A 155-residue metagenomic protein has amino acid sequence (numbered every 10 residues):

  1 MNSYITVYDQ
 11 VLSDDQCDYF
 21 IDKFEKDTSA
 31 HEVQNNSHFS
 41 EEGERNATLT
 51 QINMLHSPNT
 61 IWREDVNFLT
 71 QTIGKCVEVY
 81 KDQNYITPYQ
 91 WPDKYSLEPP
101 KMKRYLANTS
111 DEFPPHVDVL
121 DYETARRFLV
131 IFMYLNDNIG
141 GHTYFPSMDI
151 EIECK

Functional and structural regions predicted by a protein language model:
M1-K155: Fe(II)/2-oxoglutarate oxygenase catalytic core
